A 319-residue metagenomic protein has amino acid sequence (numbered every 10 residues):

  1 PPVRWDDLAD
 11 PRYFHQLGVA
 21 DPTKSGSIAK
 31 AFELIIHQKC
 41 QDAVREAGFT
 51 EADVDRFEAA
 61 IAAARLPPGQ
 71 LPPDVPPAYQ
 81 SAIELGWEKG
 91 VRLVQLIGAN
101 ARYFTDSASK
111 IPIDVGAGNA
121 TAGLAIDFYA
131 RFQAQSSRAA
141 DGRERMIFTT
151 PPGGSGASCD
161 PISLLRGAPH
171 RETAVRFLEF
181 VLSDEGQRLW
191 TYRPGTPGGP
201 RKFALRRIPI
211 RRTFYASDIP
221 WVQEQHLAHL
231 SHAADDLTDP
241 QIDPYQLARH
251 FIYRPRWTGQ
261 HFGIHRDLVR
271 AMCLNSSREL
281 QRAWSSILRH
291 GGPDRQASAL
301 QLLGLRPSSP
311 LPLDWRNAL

Functional and structural regions predicted by a protein language model:
P1, A157-R171, L189-W190: A bilobed periplasmic-binding-protein/Venus flytrap-type ligand-binding module shared by bacterial periplasmic
P1-S107, D114-G116: Extracytoplasmic ligand-binding site segments that recognize negatively charged/polar headgroups
Y13-Q16, G118-T121, D141-M146, R171-A174: Loop/turn elements at helix/coil->beta-strand transitions in domains of secreted/extracellular proteins
Q16, A20, F180-P209: Periplasmic-binding protein-like
L93-I97, D141-R166, I208, R212-S217: Periplasmic-binding protein-like
I111-P112, A120: Short, hydrophobic alpha-helical packing/hinge segments within bilobed ligand-binding/sensory domains
A122-R143: A ligand-binding cleft/hinge motif common to bilobed small-molecule-binding domains
Y215-L319: Long, charged, low-complexity terminal extensions
